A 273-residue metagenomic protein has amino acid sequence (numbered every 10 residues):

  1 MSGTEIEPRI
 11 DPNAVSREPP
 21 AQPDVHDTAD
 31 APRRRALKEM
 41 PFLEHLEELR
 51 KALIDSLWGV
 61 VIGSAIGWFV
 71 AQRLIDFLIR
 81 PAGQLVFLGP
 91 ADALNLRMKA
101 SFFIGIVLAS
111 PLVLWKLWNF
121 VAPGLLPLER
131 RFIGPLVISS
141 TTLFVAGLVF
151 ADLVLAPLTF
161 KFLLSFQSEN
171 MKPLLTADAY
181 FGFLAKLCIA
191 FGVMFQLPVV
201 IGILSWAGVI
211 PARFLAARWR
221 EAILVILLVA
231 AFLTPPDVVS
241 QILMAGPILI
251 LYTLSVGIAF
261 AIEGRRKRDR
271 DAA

Functional and structural regions predicted by a protein language model:
M1-A273: Membrane topogenic/interface segments and analogous intrinsically disordered interaction regions
